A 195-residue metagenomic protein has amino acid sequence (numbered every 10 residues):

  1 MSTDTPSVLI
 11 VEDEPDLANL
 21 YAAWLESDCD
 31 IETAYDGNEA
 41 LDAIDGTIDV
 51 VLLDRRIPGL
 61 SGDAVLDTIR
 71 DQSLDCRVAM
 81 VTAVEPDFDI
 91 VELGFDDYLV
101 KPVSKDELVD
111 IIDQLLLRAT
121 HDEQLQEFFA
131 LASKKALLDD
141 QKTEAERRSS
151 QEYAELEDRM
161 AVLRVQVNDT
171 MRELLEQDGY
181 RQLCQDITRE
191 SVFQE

Functional and structural regions predicted by a protein language model:
T3-D16, Y21-L25, V51: Conserved acidic segment of CheY-like receiver
T33-D42, G62-A64: Helix N-cap/capping motif at the beta->alpha junctions
V51-R55, S61, T82: Active-site residues of response regulator receiver
P58, Q72: The feature encodes the CheY-like receiver
L74-E85: A short, hydrophobic beta-strand element within the central beta-sheet of small alpha/beta folds
K101: A Lys-centered signature of the CheY-like receiver
L108-L125: Receiver (REC) domain switch/output surface
Q124-E195: C-terminal output/effector regions of signal-responsive regulators
